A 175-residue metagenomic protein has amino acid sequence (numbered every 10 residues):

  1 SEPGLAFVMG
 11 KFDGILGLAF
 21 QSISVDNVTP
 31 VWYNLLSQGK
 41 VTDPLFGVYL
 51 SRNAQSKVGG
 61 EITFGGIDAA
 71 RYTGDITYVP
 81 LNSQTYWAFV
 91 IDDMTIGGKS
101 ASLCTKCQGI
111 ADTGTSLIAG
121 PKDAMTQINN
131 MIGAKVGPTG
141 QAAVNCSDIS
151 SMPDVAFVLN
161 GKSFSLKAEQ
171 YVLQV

Functional and structural regions predicted by a protein language model:
S1-N82, S100, Q108-A111, S116-A168 (+1 more regions): Non-catalytic N-lobe/flap surface of aspartyl protease domains
A88-C107: A short acidic-Thr-Gly-centered motif at the start of a beta-strand
